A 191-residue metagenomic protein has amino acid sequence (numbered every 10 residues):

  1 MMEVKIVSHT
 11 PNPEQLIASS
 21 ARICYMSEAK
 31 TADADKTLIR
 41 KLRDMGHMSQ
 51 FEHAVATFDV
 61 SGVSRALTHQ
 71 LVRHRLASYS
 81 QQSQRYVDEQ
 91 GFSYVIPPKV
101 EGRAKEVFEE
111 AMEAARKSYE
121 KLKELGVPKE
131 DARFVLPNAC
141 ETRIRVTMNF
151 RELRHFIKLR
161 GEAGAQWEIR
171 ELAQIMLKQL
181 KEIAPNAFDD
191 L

Functional and structural regions predicted by a protein language model:
M1-L191: Family-specific signature for flavin-dependent thymidylate synthase
